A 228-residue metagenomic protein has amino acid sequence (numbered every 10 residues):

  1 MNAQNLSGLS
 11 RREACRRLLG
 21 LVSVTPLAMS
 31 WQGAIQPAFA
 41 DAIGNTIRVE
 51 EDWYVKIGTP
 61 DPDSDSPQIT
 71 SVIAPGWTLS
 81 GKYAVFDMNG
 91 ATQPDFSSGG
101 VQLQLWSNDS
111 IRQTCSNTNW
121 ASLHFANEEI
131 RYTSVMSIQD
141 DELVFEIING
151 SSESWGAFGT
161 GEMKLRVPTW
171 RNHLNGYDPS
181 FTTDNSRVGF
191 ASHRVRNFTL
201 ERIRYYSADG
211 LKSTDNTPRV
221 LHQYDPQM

Functional and structural regions predicted by a protein language model:
M1-I35: N-terminal secretory signal peptides
D41-S110: Secretory/extracellular carbohydrate-interaction modules and structurally similar beta-sandwich "look-alikes"
A42-Q68, V72, L165-M228: Ligand-recognition surfaces built from glycine- and aromatic
G44, F96, F125-N127, I138: Surface-exposed coil/turn segments at beta-strand junctions on protein surfaces, enriched
V101, I111, D141-F145: Hydrophobic residues embedded in beta-strands of well-ordered beta-sheets
S107-T133: Short, aromatic/His-centered strand-loop micro-motif at the edge of beta-sheets
I130-I138, L143-F145: Short tryptophan-centered beta-strand motifs in secreted/extracellular beta-sheet-rich domains of glycan-recognition
E142-P168: Short helix-loop boundary/capping segments
